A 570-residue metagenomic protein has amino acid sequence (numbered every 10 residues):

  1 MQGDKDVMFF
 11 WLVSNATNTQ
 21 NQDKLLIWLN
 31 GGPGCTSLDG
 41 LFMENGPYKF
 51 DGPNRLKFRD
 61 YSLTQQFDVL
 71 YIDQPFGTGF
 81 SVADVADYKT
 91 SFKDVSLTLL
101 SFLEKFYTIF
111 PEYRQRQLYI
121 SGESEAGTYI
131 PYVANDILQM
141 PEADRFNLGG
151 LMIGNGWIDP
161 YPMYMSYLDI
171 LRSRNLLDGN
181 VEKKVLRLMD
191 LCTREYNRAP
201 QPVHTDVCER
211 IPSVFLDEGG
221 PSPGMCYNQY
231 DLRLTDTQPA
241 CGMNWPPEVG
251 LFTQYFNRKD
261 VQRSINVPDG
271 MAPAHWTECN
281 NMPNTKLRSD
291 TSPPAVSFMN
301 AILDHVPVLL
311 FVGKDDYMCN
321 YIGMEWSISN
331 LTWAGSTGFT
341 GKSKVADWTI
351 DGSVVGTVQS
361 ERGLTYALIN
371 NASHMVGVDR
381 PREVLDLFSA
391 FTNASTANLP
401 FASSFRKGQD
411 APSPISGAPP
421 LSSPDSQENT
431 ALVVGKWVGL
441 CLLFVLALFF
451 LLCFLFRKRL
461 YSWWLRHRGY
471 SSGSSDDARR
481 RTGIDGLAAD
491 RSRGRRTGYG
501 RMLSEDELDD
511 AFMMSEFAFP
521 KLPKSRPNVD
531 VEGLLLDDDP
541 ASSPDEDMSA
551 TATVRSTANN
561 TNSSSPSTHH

Functional and structural regions predicted by a protein language model:
M1-T36, I120-S121, Y161, P294-V296 (+2 more regions): Hydrophobic transmembrane alpha-helices of multi-pass solute transporters/permeases
V7-S91, W326: N-terminal cap/lid subdomain of alpha/beta-hydrolase-fold enzymes
D23, P33-M43, Y48, L56 (+7 more regions): Accessory cap/linker subdomain of secreted extracellular hydrolases
T64-F67, K89-T108: Alpha/beta-hydrolase active-site loop
D73, G122, A126-I130: Gly/Ala-rich beta-loop-alpha elbow adjacent to hydrolase catalytic centers
P111-E125: Alpha/beta-hydrolase fold nucleophile elbow
D236, G242-P424, E428-H467: C-terminal subdomain of alpha/beta-hydrolase-fold enzymes, centered on the catalytic histidine and its supporting
L460-H570: Intrinsically disordered, low-complexity terminal tails of fungal membrane proteins
